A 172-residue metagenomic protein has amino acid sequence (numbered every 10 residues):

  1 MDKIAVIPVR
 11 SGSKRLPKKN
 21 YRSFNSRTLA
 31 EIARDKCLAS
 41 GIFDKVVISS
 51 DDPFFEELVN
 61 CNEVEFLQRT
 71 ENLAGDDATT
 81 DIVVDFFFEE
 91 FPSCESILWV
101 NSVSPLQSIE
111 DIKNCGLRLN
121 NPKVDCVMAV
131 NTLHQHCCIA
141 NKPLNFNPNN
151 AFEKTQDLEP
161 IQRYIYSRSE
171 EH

Functional and structural regions predicted by a protein language model:
M1-P17: N-terminal nucleotide-binding beta1-loop-alpha1 segment
D2, D44-V46, E95-S96, D125: Residues at the starts of beta-strands that form the adenosine-phosphate
R10, E71, N101, N131-T132: Histidine-centered beta-alpha loop that forms part of the nucleotide-sugar donor binding/catalytic region in diverse
L29-K45, P53: A short, N-terminal amphipathic alpha-helix
V46-S50, A129-V130: Short internal beta-strands
V47, P53-L98, L106-E110, N114: Short phosphate-binding loop-to-helix
I82, S96, P105-E171: Conserved core of the sugar-phosphate nucleotidyltransferase
